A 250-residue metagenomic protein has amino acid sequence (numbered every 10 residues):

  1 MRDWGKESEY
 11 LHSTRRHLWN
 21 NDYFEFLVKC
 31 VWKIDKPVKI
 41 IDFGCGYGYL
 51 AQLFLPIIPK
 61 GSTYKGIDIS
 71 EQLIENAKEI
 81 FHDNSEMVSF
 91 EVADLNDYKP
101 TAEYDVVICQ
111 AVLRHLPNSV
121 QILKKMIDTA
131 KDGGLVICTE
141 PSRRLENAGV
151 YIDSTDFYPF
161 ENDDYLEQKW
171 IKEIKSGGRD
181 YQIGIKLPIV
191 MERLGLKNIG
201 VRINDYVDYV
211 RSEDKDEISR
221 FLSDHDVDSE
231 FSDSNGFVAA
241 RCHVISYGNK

Functional and structural regions predicted by a protein language model:
M1-V38, Y49-L53, I57, L73: Conserved class I S-adenosyl-L-methionine
F43: Conserved beta-strand/loop positions that form the S-adenosyl-L-methionine
Y47-D97: Class I SAM-dependent methyltransferase SAM/SAH-binding core
K99-V107: A short acidic, Gly/Pro-enriched loop at the edge of an enzyme's catalytic core that lines a small-molecule cofactor
V106-V120: A short SAM/SAH-binding and catalytic strip from SAM-dependent methyltransferases
V120-D132: A short glycine-rich, Lys/Arg-flanked "PGG" loop and its adjoining helix->strand segment in the class I
I137-V210: Conserved catalytic/acceptor-binding region of the Class I
D180-I185, G200-N249: Conserved Class I S-adenosyl-L-methionine
